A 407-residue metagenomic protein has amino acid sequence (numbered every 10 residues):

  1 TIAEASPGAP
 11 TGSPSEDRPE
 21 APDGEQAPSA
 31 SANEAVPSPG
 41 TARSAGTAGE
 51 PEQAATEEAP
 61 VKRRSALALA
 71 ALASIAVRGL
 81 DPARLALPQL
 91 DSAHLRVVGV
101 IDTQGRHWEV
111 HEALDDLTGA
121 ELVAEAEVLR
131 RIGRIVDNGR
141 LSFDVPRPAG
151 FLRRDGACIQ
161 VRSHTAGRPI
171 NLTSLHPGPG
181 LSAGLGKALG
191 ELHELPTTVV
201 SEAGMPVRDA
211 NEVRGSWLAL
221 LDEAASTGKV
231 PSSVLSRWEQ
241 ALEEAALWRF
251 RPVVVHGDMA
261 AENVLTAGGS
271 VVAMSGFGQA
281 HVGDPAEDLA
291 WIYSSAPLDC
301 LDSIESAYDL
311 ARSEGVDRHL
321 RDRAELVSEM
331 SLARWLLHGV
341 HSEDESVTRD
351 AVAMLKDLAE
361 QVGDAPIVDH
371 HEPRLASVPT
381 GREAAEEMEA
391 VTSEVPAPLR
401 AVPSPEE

Functional and structural regions predicted by a protein language model:
T1-G8, G12, E16, R43-V77 (+1 more regions): Regulatory N- and C-terminal appendages and interdomain linkers associated with kinase/kinase-like NTP transferase
S65-D81, T197-H256: An alpha-helical support segment within catalytic cores of ATP-dependent transferases
A86-S201: ATP-binding pocket architecture of kinase catalytic cores
S92-D102, E109-V110, L242-E287, E406: Active-site acidic catalytic loop and adjacent metal/ATP-binding pocket of ATP-dependent phosphoryl transfer enzymes
R154, I159-L175, E194, L218-S226 (+3 more regions): A glycine-centered beta->alpha junction motif in the catalytic cores of kinase/phosphotransferase enzymes
L181, V230-R237, V347-L358: Extended, well-ordered alpha-helical scaffold segments
A286-V316, L326-D344: Active-site activation/catalytic loop segments of kinase-like enzymes and analogous catalytic loops in related
L320-A376: Amphipathic alpha-helical coiled-coil/helical-stalk segments
